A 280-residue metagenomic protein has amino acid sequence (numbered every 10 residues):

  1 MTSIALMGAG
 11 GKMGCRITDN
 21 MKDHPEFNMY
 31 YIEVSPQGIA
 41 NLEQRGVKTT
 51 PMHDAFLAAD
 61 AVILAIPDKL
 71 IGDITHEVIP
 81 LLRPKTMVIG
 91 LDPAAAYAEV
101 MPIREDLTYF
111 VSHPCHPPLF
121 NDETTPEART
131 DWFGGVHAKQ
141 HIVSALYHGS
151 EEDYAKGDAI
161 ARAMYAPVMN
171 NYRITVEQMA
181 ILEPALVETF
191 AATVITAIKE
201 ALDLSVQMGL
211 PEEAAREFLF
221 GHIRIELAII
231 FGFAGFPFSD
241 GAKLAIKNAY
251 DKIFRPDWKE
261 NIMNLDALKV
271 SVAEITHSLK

Functional and structural regions predicted by a protein language model:
M1-K48: NAD(P)+-binding Rossmann beta1-loop-alpha1 motif at the extreme N-terminus of oxidoreductases
T2, A138, V206, L210-K280: NAD(P)-dependent Rossmann-like dehydrogenase/reductase catalytic/cofactor-binding core
G11-I17, I71-I74, L119-N121: Short glycine/serine/threonine-rich phosphate/pyrophosphate-binding segments that cradle anionic phosphate groups
K48-H53, R173: Short acidic-hydrophobic, aromatic-tinged amphipathic segments that line or gate anion-handling sites
H53-I103: Rossmann-fold NAD(P) dinucleotide-binding segment
L91-L182: Rossmann-fold dinucleotide-binding core
L182-A192: A short glycine-threonine-serine/GTX helix/turn-capping micro-motif
